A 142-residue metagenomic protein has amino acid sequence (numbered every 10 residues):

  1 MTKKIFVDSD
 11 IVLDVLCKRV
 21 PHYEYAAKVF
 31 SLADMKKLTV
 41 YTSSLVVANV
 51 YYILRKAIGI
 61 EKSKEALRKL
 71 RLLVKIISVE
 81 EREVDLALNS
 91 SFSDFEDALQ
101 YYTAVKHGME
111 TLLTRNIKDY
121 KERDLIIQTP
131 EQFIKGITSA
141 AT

Functional and structural regions predicted by a protein language model:
M1-Y41, R55-K62, E122, E131-T142: Short, well-structured N-terminal submotif of metal-dependent ribonuclease cores
V7, Y41-T42, S78, T114: Short beta-strand scaffold positions
I11-V12, N49-V50, L86: A general alpha-helix detector
H22, V29, V46, G59-K62 (+3 more regions): Generic hydrophobic secondary-structure packing signal
A27, L45-N49, I53-K75: Active-site-proximal, substrate-binding regions of enzyme catalytic domains and RNA-binding/basic surfaces
V46, I117, F133: Residue-level "edge-of-site" marker
K62-V84, Y120-T142: Short acidic, glycine/proline-enriched helix-loop-strand junctions
V74-I117: Active-site neighborhoods of divalent-metal-dependent phosphate/nucleic-acid chemistry enzymes
